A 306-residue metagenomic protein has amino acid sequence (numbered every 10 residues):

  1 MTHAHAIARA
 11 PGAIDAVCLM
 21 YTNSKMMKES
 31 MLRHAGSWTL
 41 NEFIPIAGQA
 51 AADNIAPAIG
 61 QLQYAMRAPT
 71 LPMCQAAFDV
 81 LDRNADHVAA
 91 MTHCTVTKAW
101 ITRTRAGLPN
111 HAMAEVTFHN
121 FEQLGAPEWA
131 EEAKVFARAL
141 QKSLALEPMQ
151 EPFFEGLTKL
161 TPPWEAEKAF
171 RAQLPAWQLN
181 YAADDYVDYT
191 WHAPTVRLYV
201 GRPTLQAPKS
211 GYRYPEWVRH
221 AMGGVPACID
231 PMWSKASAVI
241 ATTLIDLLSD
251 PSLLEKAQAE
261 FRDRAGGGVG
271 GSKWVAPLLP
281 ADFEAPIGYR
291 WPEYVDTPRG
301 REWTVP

Functional and structural regions predicted by a protein language model:
M1-A145: Midchain, well-structured core segments that form catalytic/ion-binding scaffolds
T104-P306: An extended, acidic, His-containing surface patch that forms the Zn2+-binding/catalytic region of metallohydrolases
